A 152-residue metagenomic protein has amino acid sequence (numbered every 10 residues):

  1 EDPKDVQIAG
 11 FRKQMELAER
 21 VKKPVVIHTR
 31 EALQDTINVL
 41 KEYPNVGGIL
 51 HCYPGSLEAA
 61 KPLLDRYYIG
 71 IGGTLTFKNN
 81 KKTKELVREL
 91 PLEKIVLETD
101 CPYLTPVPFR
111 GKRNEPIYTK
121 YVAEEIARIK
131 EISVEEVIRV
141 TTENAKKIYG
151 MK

Functional and structural regions predicted by a protein language model:
E1-R12, R30, R113-K120, E135 (+1 more regions): Non-membrane alpha-helical structural segments and their capping/turn regions in soluble enzymes
P3-K4, C52, T76, P108-E115 (+2 more regions): Alpha-helix initiation/capping motif
P3-V96: Catalytic pocket-lining loop regions of alpha/beta-barrel enzymes, especially the amidohydrolase/enolase/GH5 lineages
E16-R20, I117-K152: Mid-to-C-terminal alpha-helical segments outside catalytic/metal-binding sites
T36-N38, A60, T83, P106-T119: Histidine/acidic-residue-rich catalytic or RNA/ligand-binding cores of hydrolases and nuclease-related proteins
K41, L86, R110, Y149-G150: Short amphipathic alpha-helical patches
E93-K112: Short acidic/histidine-rich active-site segments
